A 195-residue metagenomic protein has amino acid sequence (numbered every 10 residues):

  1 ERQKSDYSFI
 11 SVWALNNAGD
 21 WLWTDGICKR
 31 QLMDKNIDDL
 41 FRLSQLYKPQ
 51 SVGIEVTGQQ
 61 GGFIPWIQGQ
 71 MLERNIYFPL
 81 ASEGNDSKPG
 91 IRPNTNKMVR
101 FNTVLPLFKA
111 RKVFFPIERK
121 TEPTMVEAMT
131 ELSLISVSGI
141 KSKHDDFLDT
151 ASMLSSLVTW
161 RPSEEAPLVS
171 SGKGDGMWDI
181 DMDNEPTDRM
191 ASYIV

Functional and structural regions predicted by a protein language model:
E1-S82, V113-V195: RNase H-like, metal-dependent nuclease domains and their acidic two-metal-ion catalytic environment used
N75-T121: Short alpha-helix plus adjacent loop in nuclease-associated cores
